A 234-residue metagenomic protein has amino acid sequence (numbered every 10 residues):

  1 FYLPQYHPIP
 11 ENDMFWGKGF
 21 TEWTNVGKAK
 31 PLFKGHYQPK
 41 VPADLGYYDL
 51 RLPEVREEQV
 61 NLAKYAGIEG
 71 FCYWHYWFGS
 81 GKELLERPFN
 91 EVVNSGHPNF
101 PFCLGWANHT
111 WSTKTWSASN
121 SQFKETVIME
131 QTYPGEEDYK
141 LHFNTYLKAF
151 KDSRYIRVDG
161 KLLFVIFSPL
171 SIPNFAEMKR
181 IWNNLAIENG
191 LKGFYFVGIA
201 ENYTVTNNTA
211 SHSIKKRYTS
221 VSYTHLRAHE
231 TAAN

Functional and structural regions predicted by a protein language model:
F1-L52: N-terminal regions that are enriched for targeting/export leaders and immediately downstream pro/stem segments
Y6, Y47-E54, H75-R87, S171-N174 (+1 more regions): Acidic-and-aromatic substrate-binding clefts and catalytic sites of carbohydrate-active enzymes
P10-N25, L84-H97, T113-T126: Aromatic- and acidic-residue-enriched segments that line the glycan-binding/catalytic groove of carbohydrate-active
G35-L52, E58, V205-S222: Short, intrinsically disordered low-complexity segments
E54-Q59, L85-V92, L141-K151, N208: Alpha-helical scaffolding within the catalytic cores of extracellular/periplasmic polymer-degrading hydrolases
E57-K64, E69-C72, F78-L104: Aromatic-lined substrate-binding rim segments of carbohydrate-active enzymes
P101-C103, N108-T219, L226: Active-site region of glycoside hydrolase catalytic domains
T224-T231: Conserved small/polar residues in nucleotide/adenosyl-binding loops
